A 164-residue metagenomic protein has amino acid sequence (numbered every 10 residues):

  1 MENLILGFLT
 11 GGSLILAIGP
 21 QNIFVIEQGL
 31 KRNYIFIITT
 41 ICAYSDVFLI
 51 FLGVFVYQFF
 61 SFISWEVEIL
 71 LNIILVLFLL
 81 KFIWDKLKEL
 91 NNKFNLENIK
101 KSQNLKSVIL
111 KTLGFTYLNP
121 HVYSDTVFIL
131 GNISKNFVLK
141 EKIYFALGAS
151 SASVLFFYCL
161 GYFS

Functional and structural regions predicted by a protein language model:
M1, L105-T126: Selected transmembrane alpha-helices and immediately adjacent juxtamembrane segments of polytopic inner-membrane
E2-I69, V127-Y144: Juxtamembrane transmembrane-helix termini in multi-pass membrane transport proteins
I5, I37, S102, K106-L110 (+2 more regions): Alpha-helical membrane-protein architecture signal
G11-I15, T116-P120, S150-Y158: Residue-level hotspots within the lipid-embedded alpha helices of multi-pass solute transporters
P20, F82-L87, S153-G161: Transmembrane alpha-helical segments that form the membrane-embedded catalytic/substrate-channel core of multi-pass
N33-V108, F163-S164: Membrane helix-loop-helix hairpins that form the core translocation module of multi-pass transporters
S134, I143-L155, G161-Y162: Active-site oxyanion/phosphate-handling segment shared across diverse enzymes
